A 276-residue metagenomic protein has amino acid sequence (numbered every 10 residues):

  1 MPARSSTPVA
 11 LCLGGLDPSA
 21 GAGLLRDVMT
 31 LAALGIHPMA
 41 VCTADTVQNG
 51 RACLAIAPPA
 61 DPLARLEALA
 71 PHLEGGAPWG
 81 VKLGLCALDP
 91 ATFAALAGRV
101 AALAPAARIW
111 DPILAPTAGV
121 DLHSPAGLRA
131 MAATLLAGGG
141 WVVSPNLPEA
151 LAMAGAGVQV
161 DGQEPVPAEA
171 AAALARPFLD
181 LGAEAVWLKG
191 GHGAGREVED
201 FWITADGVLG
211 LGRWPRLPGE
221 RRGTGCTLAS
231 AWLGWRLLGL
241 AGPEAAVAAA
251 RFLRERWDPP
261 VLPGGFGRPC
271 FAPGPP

Functional and structural regions predicted by a protein language model:
P2-C12, L24-T117, P273-P276: Conserved N-terminal subdomain of the carbohydrate kinase-like
R4-T7, C53-A57, P243-P276: Charged C-terminal helix
L13-S19, L209-G223: Short pre-catalytic strand/loop immediately N-terminal to key active-site residues, enriched for Gly-Thr
S19-V28, C226-A229: Short glycine/serine/threonine-rich phosphate/pyrophosphate-binding segments that cradle anionic phosphate groups
G35-M39, V208-G210, W235-A249: Phosphate-handling active-site elements
D45-T46, A87, L114-P116, E149 (+3 more regions): Glycine-rich beta-alpha junction loops
D121-L209, L240-P243: Conserved phosphate/ATP/ADP-binding segment of small-molecule kinases
A152, G219-G242: Short, small-residue alpha-helix embedded
